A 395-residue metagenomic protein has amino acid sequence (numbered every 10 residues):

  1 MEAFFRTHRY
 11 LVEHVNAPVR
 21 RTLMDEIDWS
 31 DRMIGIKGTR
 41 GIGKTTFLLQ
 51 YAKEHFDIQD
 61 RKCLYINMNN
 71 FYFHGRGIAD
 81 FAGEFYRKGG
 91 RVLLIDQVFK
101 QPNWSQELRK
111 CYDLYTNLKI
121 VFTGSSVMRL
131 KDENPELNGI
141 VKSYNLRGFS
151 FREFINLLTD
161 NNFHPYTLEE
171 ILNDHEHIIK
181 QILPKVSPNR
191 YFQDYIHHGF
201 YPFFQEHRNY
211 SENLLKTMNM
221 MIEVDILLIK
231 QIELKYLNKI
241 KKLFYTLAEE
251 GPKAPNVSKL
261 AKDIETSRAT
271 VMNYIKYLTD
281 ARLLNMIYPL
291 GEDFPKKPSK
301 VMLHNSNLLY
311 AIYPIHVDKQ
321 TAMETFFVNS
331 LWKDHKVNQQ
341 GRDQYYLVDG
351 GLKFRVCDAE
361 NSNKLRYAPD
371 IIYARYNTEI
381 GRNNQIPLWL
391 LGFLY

Functional and structural regions predicted by a protein language model:
M1-H14, I27, G41, E54 (+2 more regions): A cross-kingdom feature that marks ATP-driven nucleic-acid transaction machinery
E2, T7-Y10, S125, K131-I240 (+1 more regions): Interdomain motor-coupling "hinge/lid" segment immediately C-terminal to the ATP-binding subdomain of NTP-driven enzymes
I36: Hydrophobic anchor at the beta1->P-loop junction of P-loop NTPases
K44-T45: Conserved lysine of the Walker
D57-N70: Conserved catalytic segments around the Walker B and adjacent sensor/switch elements of P-loop NTPase domains
H74-V121: Conserved nucleotide-sensing/catalytic segment adjacent to the nucleotide-binding pocket in NTP-handling enzymes
D113-N134, L278: Sensor-1/coupling segment of RecA-like P-loop NTPase cores
F203-G341: Accessory nucleic acid-recognition modules appended to NTPase machines
